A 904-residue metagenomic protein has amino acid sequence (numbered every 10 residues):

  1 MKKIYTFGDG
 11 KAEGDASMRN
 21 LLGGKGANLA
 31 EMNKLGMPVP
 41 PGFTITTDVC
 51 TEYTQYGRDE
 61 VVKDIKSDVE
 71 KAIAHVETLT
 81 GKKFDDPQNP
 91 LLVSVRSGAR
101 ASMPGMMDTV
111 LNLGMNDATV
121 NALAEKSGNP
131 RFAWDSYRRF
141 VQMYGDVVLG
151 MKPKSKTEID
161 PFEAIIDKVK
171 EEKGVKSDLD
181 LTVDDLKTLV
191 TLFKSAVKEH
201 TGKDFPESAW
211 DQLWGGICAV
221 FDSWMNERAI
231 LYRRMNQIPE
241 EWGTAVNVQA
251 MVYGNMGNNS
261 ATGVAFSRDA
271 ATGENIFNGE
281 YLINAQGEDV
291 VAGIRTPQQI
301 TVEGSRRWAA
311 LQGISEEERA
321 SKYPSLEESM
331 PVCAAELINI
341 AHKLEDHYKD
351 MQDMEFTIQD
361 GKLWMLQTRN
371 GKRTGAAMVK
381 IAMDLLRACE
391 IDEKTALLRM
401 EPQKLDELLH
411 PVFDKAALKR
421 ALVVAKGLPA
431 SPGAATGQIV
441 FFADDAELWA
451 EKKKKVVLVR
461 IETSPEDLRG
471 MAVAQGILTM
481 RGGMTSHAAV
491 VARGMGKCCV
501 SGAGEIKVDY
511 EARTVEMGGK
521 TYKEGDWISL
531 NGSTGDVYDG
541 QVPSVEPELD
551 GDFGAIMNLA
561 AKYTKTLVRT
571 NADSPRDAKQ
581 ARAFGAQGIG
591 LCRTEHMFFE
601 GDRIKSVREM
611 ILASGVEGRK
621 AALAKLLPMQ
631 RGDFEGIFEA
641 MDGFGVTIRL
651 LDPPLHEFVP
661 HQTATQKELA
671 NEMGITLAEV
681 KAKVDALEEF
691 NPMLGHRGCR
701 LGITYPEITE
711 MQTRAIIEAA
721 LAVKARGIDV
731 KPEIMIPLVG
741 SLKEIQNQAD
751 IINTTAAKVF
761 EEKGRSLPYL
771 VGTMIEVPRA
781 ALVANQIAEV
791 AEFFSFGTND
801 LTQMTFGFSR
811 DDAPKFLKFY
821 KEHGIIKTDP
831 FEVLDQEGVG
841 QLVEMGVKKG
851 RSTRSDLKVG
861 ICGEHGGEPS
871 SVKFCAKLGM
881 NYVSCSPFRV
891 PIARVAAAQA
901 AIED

Functional and structural regions predicted by a protein language model:
M1-A421, L448, K454-V457, S464-R469 (+11 more regions): Nucleotide/phosphate-binding sheet-loop regions of phosphoryl- and nucleotidyl-transfer enzymes
G14-R19, S431-V473, V839-D856: C-terminal accessory/binding modules appended to enzymatic or scaffolding proteins
F43, M480-G482, S501-G504, C592 (+2 more regions): Short beta->alpha connector loops at strand-helix junctions that form conserved, small/polar/Pro-enriched
R96-S97, L549, L559-D904: Conserved alpha/beta-domain cores
M235, L397-W449, K454-V456, E524 (+4 more regions): Long, charged amphipathic helices and adjacent flexible linkers at domain junctions
N247, V440, V457-V459, L478 (+3 more regions): Structural motif
Q249, V459-I461, T479-R481, T570-N571 (+2 more regions): Short His-Asn-centered micro-motif
K362-W364, V457, I461-A472, G476 (+8 more regions): Glycine-rich phosphate/ribose-binding loops and adjacent secondary-structure elements that form binding surfaces
